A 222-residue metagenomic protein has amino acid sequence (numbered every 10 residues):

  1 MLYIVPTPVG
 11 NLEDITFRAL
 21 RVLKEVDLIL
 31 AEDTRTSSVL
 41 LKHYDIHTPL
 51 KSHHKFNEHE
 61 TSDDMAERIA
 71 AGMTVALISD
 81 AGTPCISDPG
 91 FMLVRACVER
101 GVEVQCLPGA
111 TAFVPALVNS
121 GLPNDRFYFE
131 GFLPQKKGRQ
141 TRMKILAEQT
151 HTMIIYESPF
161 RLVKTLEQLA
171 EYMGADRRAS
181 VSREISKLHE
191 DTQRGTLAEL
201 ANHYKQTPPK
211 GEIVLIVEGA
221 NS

Functional and structural regions predicted by a protein language model:
M1-K55: Glycine-rich, flexible N-terminal cofactor/catalytic loop recognition
M1-L2, A71-A76, T152: Loop/turn-to-beta-strand initiation segments
L23-I29, G101-V104, T152-M153: Short active-site oxyanion
S52-H59, F132-P134: Conserved helicase motor
H54, S62-T111: Glycine/small-residue-rich loop that forms an oxyanion/phosphate-binding "nest" at active or ligand-binding sites
M92-Q149: Class I SAM-dependent methyltransferase SAM-binding "motif I" and its flanking Rossmann-like core
T152, Y156-S222: A contiguous loop/helix-start segment that scaffolds small-molecule binding in enzyme catalytic cores
